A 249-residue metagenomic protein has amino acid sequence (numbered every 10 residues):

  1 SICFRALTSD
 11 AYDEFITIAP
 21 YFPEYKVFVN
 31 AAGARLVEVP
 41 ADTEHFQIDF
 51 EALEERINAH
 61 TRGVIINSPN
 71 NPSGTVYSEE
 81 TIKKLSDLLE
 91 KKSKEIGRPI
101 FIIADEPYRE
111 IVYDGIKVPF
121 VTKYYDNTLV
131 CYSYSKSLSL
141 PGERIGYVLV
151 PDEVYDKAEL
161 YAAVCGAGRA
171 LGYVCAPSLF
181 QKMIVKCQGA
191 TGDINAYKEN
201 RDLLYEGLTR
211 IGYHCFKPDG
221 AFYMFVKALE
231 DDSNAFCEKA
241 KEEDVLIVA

Functional and structural regions predicted by a protein language model:
S1-A249: PLP-dependent class I/II
